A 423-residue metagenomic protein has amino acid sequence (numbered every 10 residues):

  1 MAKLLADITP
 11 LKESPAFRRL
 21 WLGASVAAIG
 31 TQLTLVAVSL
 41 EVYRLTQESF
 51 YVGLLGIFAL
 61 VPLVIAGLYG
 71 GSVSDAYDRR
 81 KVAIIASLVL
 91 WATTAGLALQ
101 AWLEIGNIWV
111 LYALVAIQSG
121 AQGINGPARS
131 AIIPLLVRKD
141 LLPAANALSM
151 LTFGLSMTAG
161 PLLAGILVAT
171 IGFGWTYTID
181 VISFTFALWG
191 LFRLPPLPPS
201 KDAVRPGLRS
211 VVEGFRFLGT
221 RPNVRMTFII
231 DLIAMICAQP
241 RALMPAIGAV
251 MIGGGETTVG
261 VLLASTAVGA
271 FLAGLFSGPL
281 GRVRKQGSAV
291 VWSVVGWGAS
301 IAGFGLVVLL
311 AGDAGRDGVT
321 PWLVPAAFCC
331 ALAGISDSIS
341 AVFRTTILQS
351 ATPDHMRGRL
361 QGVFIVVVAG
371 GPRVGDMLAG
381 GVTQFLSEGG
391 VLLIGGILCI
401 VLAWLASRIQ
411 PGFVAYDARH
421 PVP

Functional and structural regions predicted by a protein language model:
M1-P423: Alpha-helical transmembrane-bundle signature of multi-pass membrane transport and export proteins
